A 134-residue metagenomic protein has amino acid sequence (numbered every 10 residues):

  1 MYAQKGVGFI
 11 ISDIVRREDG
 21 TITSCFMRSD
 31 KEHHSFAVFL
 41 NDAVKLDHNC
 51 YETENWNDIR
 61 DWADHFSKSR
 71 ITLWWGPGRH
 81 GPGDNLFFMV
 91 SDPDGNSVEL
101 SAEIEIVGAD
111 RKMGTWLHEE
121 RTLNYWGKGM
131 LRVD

Functional and structural regions predicted by a protein language model:
M1, K5, Y51-V98, A102-G108 (+1 more regions): Vicinal oxygen chelate
M1-H33: Core segments of cupin and vicinal oxygen chelate
R17-D19, N41, R79-G83: A short beta-turn/loop motif at secondary-structure boundaries
T23-C25, D47, D84-F88: Short beta-strand micro-motifs in enzyme catalytic cores
M27-K31, N41, S91-P93: Active-site beta-strand termini and strand-to-loop segments that position acidic
H34-A37, G78: Intrinsic, low-complexity N-terminal interaction/targeting segments
F39-T53: Catalytic core of non-heme Fe(II) oxygenases with the double-stranded beta-helix
G114-L117: Long, positively charged, glycine-interspersed low-complexity recognition regions
